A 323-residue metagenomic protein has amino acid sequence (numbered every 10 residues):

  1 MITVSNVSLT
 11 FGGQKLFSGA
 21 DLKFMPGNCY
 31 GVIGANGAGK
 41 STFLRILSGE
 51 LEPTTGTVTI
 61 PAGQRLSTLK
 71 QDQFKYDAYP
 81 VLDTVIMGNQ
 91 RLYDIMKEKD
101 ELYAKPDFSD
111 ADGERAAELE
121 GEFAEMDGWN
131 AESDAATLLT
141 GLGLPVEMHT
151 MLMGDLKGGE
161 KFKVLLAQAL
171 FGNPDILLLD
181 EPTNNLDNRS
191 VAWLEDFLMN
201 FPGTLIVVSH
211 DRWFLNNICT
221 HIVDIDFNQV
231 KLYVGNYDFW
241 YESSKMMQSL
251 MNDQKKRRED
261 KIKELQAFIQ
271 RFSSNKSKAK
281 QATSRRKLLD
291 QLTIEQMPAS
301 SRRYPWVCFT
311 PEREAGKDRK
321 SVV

Functional and structural regions predicted by a protein language model:
M1-K255, F309-V323: ABC ATP-binding cassette signature C-motif
G121, Q270-F272, P305-V307: Short hinge/gating elements
S243-F268, F272-Q296: Intracellular alpha-helical coupling/juxtamembrane segments of multi-pass membrane proteins
P298-E314: Short, flexible cytosolic linker that couples an ABC transmembrane/permease module to its adjacent nucleotide-binding
